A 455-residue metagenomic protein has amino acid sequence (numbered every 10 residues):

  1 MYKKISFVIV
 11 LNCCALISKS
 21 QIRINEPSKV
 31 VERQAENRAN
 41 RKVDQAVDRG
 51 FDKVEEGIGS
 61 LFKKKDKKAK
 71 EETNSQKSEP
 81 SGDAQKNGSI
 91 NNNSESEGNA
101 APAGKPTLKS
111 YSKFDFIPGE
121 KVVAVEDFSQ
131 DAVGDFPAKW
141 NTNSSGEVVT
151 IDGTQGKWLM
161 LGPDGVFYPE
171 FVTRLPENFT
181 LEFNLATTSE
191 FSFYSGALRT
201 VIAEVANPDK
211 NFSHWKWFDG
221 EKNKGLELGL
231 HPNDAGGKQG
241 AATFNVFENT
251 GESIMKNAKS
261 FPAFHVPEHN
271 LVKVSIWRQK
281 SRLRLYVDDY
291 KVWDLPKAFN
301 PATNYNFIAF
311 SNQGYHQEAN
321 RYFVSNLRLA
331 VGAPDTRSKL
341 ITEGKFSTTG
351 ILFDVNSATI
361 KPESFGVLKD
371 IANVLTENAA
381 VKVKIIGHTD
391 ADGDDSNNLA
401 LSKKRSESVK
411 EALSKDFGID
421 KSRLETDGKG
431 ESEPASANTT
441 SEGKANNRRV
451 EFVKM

Functional and structural regions predicted by a protein language model:
E95-W140, T342: Extracellular carbohydrate-recognition regions
F128, F183, H265-P296: Carbohydrate-binding surfaces in secreted/extracellular proteins
G134-W158: Extracellular glycan-recognition surfaces and repeat-rich motifs
S145-V149, V292-K382: Periplasmic peptidoglycan-binding/tethering modules of Gram-negative envelope proteins
M160-N249, G332-A333: Secretory/extracellular carbohydrate-interaction modules and structurally similar beta-sandwich "look-alikes"
V246-K273: Short, aromatic/His-centered strand-loop micro-motif at the edge of beta-sheets
F353-I386, E407-K415, D420, A445 (+1 more regions): Periplasmic peptidoglycan-binding/anchoring modules of Gram-negative envelope and division proteins
H388-M455: Periplasmic OmpA-like peptidoglycan-binding domain that tethers envelope proteins to the cell wall
